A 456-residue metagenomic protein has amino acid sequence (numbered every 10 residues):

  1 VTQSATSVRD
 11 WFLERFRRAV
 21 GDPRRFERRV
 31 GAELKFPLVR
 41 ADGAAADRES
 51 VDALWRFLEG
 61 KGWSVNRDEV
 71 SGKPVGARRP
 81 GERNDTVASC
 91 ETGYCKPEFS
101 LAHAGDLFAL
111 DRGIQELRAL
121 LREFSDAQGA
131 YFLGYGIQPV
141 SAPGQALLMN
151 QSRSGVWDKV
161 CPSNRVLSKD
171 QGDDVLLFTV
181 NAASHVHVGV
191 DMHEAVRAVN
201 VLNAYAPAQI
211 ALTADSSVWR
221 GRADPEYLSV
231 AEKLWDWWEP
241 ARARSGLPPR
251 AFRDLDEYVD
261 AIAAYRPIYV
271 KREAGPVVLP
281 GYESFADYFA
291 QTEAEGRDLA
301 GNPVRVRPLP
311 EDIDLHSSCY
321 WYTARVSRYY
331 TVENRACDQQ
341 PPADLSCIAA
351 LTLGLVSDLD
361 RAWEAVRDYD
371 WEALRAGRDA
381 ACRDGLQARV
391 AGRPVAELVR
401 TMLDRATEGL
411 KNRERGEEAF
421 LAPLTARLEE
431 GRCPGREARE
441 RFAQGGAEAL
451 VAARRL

Functional and structural regions predicted by a protein language model:
V1-V175, V180-A182, R197-N200, R328-Y330 (+2 more regions): Terminal catalytic/cofactor-binding subdomain
F36, V186, N334: Conserved, mostly hydrophobic/aromatic
R40-D42, M192, D338: Non-catalytic surface loops within mature trypsin-like serine protease
L101, V188-V190, A336: Short glycine-centered, acidic/aromatic-flanked micro-motifs in structured strand/loop junctions that mark active-site
F132-S327: Loop-rich catalytic cores of soluble enzymes, especially ATP-dependent carboxylate-amine ligases and other
A286-A376: Long, well-ordered mid-to-C-terminal structural blocks that present hydrophobic/aromatic surfaces
